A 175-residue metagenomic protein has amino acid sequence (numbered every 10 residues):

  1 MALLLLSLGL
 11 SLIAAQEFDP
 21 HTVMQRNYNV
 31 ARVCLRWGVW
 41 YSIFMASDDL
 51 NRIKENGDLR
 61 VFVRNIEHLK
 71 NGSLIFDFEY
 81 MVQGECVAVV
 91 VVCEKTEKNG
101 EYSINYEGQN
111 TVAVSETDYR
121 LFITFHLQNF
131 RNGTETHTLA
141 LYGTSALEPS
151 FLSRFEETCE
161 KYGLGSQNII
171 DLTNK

Functional and structural regions predicted by a protein language model:
M1-K175: Calycin-type beta-barrel ligand-binding domains and close structural analogs
